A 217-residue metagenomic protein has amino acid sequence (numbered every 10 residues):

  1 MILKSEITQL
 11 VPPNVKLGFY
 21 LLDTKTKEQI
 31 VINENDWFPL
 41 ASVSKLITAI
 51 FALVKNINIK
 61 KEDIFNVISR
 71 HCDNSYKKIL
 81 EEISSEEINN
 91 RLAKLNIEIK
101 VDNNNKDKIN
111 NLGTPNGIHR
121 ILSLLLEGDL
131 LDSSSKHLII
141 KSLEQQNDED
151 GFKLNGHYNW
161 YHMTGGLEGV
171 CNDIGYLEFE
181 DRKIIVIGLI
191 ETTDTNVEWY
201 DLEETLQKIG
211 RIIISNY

Functional and structural regions predicted by a protein language model:
M1-K16, L22-I30, W37, D129-N147 (+1 more regions): Structured C-terminal helix/loop/strand segments within mature extracytoplasmic catalytic/sensor domains
L22-T24, I68-H71, L80, N104 (+2 more regions): Active-site-proximal beta-strand/loop segments in catalytic clefts of secreted hydrolases
K27, F38-N58, V67, V186: Active-site SXXK
I32-F38, N104-K108: A short glycine/serine-rich beta->alpha loop
I50-N58, R120-E127, E191, R211-S215: Short glycine/serine- and small hydrophobic-enriched flexible loop segments
V54-V67, I83-E86, S133-S135: Short, well-structured active-site flanking segments
K77-S135: Mid-domain, small-residue-enriched loop/turn segments at the edges of structured enzyme/sensor domains
N111-G166: A conserved catalytic-loop motif detector
